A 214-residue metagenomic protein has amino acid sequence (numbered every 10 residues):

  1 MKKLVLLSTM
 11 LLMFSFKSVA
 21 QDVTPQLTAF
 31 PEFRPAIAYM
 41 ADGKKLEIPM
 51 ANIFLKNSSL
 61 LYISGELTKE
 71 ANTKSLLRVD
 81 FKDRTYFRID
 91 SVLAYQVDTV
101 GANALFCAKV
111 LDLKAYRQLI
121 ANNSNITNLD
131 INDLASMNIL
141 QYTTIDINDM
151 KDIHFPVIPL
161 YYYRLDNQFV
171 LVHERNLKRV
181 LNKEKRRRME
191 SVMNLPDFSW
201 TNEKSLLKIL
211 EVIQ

Functional and structural regions predicted by a protein language model:
M1-P25, I209: Bacterial Sec-dependent N-terminal signal peptides
L7-S8, K45, R179: A broad, structure-centric signal for solvent-exposed, well-ordered loop/edge residues that line or flank functional
A20-L76: Short, extreme N-terminal leader segments that mark the start of a protein/domain
A51-V172: Aromatic-patch recognition
D146-L210, Q214: A short, solvent-exposed beta-edge/loop patch
